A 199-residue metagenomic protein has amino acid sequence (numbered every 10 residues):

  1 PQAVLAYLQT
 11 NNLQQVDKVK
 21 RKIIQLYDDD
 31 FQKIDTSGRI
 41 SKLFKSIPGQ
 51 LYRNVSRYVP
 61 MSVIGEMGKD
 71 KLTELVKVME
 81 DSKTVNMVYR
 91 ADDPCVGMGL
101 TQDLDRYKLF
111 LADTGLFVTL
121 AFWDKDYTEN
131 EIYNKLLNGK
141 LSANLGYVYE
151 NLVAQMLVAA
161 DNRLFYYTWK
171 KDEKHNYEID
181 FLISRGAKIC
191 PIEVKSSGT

Functional and structural regions predicted by a protein language model:
P1-L5: The conserved phosphate-sensing helix
Y7-E178, I183: Accessory nucleic acid-recognition modules appended to NTPase machines
V55-S56, C190-E193: Short small-residue beta-strand/loop micro-motif enriched in glycine and branched aliphatics
I183-P191: Active-site beta-strand-loop-beta-strand hairpin of nuclease catalytic cores that positions key catalytic residues
V194-T199: Short beta-strand-loop-alpha-helix junction that forms the active-site gateway of nucleic-acid-processing nucleases
